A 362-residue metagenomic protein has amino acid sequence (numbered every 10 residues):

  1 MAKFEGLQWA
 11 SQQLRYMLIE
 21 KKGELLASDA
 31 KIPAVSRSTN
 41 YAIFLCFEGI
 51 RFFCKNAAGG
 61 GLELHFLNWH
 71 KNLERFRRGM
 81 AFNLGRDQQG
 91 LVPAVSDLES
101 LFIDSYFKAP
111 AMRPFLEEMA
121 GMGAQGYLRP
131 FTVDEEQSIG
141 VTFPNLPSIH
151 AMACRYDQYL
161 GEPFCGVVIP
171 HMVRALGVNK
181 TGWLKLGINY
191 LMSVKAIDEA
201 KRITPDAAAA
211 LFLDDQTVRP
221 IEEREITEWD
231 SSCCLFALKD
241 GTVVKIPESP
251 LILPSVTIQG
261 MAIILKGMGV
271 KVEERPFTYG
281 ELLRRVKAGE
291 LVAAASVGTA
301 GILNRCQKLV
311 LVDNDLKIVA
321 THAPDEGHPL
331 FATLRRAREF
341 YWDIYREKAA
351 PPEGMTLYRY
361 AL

Functional and structural regions predicted by a protein language model:
M1-L211, D215-E222, I263-L362: Conserved alpha/beta cores of soluble small-molecule-handling proteins
W69, P250-L251: Extended, low-hydrophobicity, polar/charged segments
T217-P250: Glycine- and Gly-Pro-enriched alpha-helical subdomains that act as flexible, kink-prone "lid/hinge" or packing modules
V244-K245, A262-I264: Short, charged/polar low-complexity linear motifs in solvent-exposed/disordered segments
L251-P254, R284-R285: Accessory, usually C-terminal, subdomains that scaffold auxiliary metal cofactors
S255-G260: Feature captures the catalytic cores and cofactor-binding loops of soluble hydro-lyases/lyases that act on carboxylate
